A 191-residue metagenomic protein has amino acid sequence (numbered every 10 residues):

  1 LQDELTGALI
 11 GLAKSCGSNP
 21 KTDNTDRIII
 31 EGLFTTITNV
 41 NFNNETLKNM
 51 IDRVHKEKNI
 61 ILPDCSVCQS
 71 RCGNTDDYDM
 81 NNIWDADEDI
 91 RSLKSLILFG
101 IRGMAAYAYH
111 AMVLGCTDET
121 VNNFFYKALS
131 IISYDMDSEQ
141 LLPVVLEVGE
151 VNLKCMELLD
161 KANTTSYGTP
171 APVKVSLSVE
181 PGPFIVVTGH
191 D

Functional and structural regions predicted by a protein language model:
L1-D191: Metallocofactor- and cofactor-centric catalytic cores in central/energy metabolism, strongly enriched
